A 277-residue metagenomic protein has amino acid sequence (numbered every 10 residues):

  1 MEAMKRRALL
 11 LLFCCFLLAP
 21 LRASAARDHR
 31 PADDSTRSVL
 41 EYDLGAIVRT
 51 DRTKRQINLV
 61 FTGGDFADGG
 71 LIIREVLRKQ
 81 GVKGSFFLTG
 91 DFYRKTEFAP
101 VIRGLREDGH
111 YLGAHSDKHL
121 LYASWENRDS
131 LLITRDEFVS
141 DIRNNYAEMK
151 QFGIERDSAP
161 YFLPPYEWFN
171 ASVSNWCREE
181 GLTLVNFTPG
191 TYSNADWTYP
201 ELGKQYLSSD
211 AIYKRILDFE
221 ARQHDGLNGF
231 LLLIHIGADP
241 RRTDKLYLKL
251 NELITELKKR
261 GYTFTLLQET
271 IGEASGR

Functional and structural regions predicted by a protein language model:
E2-R6, L11-V60, F66-G81, A99 (+3 more regions): N-terminal pre-catalytic segment of deacetylase/amide-hydrolase enzymes
Q56, R78-L207, D225-A238: Metal-dependent polysaccharide deacetylase catalytic core of the NodB/CE4 family, i.e., the active-site-bearing domain
G63-F66, S116-K118: Short glycine-enriched loops at secondary-structure junctions
D68-L71, S140-A147, K214, L248: Short, contiguous clusters of charged residues that form electrostatic/catalytic patches at enzyme active sites, used
G69, I73, E97-V101, V173 (+1 more regions): Residues at alpha-helix caps and immediate loop-helix transition turns in enzyme cores, especially N- and C-cap
R74, Y146, K150, S174 (+3 more regions): Non-transmembrane alpha-helical segments in soluble domains of secreted/periplasmic/extracellular proteins
Q205-D218: A polyampholytic, Gly/Pro-enriched intrinsically disordered region
R215-Q268: Catalytic grooves of carbohydrate-active enzymes
